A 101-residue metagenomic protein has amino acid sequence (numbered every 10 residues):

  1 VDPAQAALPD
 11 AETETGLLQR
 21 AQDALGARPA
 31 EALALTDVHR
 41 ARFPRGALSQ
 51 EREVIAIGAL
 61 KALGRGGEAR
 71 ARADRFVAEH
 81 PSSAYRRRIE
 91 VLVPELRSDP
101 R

Functional and structural regions predicted by a protein language model:
V1-E51, G58, R65, R75 (+2 more regions): Low-complexity, Pro/Ser/Thr
V54-A56, A71-V77, R88: Extracytosolic low-complexity repeat regions of secreted or lipid-anchored proteins
E68: Short, electropositive, low-hydrophobicity segments enriched in small/polar residues
